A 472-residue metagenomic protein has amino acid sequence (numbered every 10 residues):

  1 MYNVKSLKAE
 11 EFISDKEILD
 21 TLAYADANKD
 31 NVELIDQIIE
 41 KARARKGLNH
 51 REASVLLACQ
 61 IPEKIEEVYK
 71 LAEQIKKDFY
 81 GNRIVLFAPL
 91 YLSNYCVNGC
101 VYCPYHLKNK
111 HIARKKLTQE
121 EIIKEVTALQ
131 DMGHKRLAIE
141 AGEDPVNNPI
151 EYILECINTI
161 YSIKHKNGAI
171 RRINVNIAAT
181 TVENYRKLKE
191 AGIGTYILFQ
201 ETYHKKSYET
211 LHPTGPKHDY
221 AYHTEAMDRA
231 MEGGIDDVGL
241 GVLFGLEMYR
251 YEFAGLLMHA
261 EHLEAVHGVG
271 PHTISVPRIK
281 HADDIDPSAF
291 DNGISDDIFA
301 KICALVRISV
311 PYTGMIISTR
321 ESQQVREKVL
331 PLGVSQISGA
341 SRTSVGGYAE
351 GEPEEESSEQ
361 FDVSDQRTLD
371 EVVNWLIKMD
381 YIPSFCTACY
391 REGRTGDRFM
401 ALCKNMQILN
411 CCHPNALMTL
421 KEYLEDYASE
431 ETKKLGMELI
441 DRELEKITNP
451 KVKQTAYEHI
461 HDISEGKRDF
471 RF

Functional and structural regions predicted by a protein language model:
M1-Q37, E327-L332, S341-F472: Radical SAM enzyme core and accessory elements
D36, E40, G47-I84: An N-cap/entry alpha-helix motif that binds or orients negatively charged groups
K41, I75, L129-M132, I163 (+4 more regions): Change "in soluble alpha/beta enzymes" to "in soluble alpha/beta proteins
Y80-G81, V85-E121: Canonical Radical SAM [4Fe-4S] cluster-binding loop centered on the CxxxCxxC motif and its immediate flanking residues
A88, V126, L154-Y161, Y185 (+5 more regions): Generic structural signal for well-ordered alpha-helices, preferentially at hydrophobic/aromatic core positions
L107-I123, A128-M231, D236-L246, G268-S275 (+1 more regions): Core AdoMet radical
A141, T195, Q200, A221-I285 (+3 more regions): Conserved C-terminal portion of the radical SAM core fold that forms the substrate/S-adenosylmethionine-binding
L211-K217, S288-N292, S358: Short glycine-enriched, charge-decorated loop/helix-capping segments at active-site entrances that position
